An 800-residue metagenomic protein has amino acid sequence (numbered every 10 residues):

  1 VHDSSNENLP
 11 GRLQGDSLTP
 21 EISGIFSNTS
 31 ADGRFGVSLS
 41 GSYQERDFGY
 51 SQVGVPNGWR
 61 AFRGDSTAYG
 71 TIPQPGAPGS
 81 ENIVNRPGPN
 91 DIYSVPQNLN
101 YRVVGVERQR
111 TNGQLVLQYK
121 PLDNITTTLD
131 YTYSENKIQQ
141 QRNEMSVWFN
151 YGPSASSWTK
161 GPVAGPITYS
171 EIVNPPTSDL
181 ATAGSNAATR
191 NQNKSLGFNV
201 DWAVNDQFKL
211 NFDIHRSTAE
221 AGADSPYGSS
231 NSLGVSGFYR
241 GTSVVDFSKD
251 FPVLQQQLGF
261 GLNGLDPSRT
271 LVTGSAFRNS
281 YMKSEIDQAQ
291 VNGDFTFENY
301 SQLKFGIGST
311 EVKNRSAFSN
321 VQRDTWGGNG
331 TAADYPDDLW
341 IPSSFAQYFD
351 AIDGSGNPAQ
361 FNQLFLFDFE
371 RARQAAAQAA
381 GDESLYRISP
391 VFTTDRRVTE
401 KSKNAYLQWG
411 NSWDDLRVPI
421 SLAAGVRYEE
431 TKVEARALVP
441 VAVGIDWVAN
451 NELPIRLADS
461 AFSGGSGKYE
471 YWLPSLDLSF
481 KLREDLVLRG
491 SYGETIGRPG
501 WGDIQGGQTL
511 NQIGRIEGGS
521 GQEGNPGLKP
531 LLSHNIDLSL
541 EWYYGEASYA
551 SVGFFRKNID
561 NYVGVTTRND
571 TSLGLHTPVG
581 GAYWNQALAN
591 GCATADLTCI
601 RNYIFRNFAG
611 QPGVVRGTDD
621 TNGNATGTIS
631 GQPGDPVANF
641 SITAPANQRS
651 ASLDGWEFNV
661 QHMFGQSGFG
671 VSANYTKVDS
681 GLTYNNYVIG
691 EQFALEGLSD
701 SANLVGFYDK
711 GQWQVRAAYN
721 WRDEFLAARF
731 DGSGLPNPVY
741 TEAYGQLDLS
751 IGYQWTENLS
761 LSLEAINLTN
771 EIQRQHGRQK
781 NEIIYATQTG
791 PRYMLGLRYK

Functional and structural regions predicted by a protein language model:
V1, G15-T29, S42-Q44, P96-R142 (+10 more regions): Outer-membrane beta-barrel transmembrane strands
V1-I83, E107-G113, I125, F208: Outer-membrane beta-barrel translocator/receptor signature
H2, S38-S42, Q52, D130-T132 (+9 more regions): Transmembrane beta-strands of outer-membrane beta-barrel proteins
R46-G58, T128-W158, S178-A181, A219-F238 (+10 more regions): Outer-membrane beta-barrel and related beta-rich outer-membrane complex signature in Gram-negative bacteria
S66-P96, W158-S178, Y239-V272, G328-T393 (+2 more regions): Flexible glycine-rich, low-complexity coil/linker segments exposed to the extracellular/periplasmic environment
K313, F367, A376-Q378, F392-R396 (+5 more regions): Surface-exposed extracellular loop regions of Gram-negative outer-membrane beta-barrel proteins, predominantly
G327, N558-N561, N720-D731, G752-K800: C-terminal beta-signal and adjacent terminal beta-strands/loops of Gram-negative outer-membrane beta-barrel proteins
R556-N558, V563-R568, G574-F730, T769 (+1 more regions): Gram-negative outer-membrane beta-barrel transporters
